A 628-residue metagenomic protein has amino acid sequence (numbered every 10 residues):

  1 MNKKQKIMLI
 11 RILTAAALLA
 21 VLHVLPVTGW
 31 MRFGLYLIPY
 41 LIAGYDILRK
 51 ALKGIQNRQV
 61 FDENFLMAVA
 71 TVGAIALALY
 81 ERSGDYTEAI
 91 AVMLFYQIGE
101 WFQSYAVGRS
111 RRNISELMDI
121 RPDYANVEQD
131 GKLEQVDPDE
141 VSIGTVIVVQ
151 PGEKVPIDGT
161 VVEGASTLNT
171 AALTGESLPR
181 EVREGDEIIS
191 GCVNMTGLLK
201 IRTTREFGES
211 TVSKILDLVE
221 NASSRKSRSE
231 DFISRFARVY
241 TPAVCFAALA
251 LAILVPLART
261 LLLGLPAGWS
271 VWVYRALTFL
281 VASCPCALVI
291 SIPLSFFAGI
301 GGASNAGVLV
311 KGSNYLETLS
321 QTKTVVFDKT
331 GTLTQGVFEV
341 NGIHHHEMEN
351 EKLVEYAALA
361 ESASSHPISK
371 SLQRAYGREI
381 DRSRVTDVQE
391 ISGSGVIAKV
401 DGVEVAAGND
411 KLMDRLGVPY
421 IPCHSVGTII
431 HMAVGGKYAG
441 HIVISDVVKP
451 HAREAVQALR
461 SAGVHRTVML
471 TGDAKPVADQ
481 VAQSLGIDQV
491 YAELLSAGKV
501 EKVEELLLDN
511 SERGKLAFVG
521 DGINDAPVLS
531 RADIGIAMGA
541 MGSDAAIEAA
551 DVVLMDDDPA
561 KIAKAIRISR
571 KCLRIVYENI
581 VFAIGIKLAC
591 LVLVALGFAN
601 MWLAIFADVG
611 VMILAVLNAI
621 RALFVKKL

Functional and structural regions predicted by a protein language model:
M1-T14, L48-I75, L216-A250, T322 (+4 more regions): Soluble-to-membrane junctions at the N-terminal ends of transmembrane alpha-helices in multi-pass ion-transporting
N2-Y124, K226, R235, P242 (+1 more regions): Transmembrane helix-loop-helix hairpins at the membrane interface
A17-G34, K53-N64, A68-A89, V239-A282 (+2 more regions): Helix-interface capping motifs at the ends of transmembrane segments in multi-pass membrane proteins
E63-T71, L173, Y274, C284-A360 (+1 more regions): Conserved catalytic phosphorylation-site environment of P-type ATPases
F65-L66, A91-P151, V182, V310 (+5 more regions): Juxtamembrane coupling segments of multi-pass membrane pumps/enzymes
E116-E209, S213, N314-A357, K399-V400: Conserved cytosolic catalytic loops of P-type ATPases
V340-R466, K475, I487-V503: P-type ATPase nucleotide-binding
G402, T428, V434-E578, I586: Conserved ATP-binding TGD loop and adjacent catalytic N/P-domain core of P-type ATPases
